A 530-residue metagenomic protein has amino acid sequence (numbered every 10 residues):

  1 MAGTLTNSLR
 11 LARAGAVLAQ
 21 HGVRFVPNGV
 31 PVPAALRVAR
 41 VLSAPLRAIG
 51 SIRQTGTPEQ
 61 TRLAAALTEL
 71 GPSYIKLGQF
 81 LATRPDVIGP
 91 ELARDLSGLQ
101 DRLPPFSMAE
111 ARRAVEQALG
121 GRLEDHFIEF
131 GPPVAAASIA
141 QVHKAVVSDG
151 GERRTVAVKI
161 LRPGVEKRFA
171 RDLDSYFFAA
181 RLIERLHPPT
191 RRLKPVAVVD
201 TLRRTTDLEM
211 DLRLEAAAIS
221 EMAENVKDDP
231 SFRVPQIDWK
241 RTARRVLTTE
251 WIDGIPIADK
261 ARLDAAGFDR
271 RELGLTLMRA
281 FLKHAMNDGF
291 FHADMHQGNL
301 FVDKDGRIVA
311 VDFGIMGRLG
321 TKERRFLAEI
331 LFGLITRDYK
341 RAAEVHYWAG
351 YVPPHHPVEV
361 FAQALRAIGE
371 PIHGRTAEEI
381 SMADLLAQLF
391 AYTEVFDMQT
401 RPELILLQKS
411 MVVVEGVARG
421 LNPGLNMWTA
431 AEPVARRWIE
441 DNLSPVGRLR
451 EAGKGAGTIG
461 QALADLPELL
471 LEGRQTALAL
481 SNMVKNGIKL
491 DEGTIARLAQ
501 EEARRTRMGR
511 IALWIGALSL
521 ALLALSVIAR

Functional and structural regions predicted by a protein language model:
M1-Q141, K167-A197, A418: N-terminal accessory/targeting segments that precede structured cores
L5, A19, R24, N28-V38 (+7 more regions): Helix-rich C-lobe and terminal helical cap/extension of kinase-like folds
G78, V142, V158, E215 (+5 more regions): Residue-level signature of catalytic and energy-coupling elements of molecular machines, predominantly ATP/GTP-dependent
S97-P104, E116-G120, D125-H126, E166-F177 (+7 more regions): ATP-dependent phospho-/nucleotidyl transfer catalytic cores
A140-D149: Conserved ATP phosphate-binding architecture of protein kinases
K144, R154-L161: Glycine-rich ATP phosphate-binding loop
E224, H292, R419, A517-R530: Juxtamembrane "helix exit" motif at the C-terminal ends of alpha-helical transmembrane segments in multi-pass membrane
G298-V302: Hydrophobic residue at the +6 position relative to the catalytic HRD Asp in the kinase catalytic loop
